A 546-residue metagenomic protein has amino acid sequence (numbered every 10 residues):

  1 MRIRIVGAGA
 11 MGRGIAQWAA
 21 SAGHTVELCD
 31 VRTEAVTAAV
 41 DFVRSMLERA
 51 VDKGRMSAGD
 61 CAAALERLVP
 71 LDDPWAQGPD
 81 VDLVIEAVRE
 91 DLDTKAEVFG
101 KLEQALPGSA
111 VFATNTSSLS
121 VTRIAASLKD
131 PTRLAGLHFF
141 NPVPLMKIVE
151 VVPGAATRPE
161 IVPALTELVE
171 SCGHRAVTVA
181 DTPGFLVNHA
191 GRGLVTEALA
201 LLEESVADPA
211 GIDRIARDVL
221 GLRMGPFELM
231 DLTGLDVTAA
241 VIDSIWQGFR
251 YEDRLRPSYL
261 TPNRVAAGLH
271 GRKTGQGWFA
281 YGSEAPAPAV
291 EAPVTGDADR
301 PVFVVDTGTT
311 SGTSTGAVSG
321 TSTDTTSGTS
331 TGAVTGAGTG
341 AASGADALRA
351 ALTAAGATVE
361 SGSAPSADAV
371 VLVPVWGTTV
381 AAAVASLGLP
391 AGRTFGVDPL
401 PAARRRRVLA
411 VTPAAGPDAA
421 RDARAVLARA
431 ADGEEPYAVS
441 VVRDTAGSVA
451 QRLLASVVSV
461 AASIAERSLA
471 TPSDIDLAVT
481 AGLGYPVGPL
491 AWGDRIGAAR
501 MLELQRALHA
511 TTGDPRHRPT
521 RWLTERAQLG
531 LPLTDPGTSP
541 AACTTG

Functional and structural regions predicted by a protein language model:
A8-G9: Glycine-rich Rossmann-fold phosphate-binding loop(s) that bind the pyrophosphate of adenine dinucleotide cofactors
G12-R13: N-terminal Rossmann-fold NAD(P) dinucleotide-binding loop
A19: Aromatic pocket-lining residues of Rossmann-like dinucleotide-binding sites
A22-H24, H174-D181, P209-T445, V449-R452 (+1 more regions): NAD(P)-dependent Rossmann-like dehydrogenase/reductase catalytic/cofactor-binding core
E27: Conserved beta-strand positions in the Rossmann-like core of class I SAM-dependent methyltransferases
V31-A35, R49-V111, L119, A351-A383: Rossmann-like NAD(P)-binding element
A64-D82, A164-G173, V179-D181, L427-P436: Amphipathic alpha-helical segments at domain termini/boundaries
E97-M146, P153-T166, A369-D422: Rossmann-fold NAD(P)-binding glycine/threonine-rich loop
